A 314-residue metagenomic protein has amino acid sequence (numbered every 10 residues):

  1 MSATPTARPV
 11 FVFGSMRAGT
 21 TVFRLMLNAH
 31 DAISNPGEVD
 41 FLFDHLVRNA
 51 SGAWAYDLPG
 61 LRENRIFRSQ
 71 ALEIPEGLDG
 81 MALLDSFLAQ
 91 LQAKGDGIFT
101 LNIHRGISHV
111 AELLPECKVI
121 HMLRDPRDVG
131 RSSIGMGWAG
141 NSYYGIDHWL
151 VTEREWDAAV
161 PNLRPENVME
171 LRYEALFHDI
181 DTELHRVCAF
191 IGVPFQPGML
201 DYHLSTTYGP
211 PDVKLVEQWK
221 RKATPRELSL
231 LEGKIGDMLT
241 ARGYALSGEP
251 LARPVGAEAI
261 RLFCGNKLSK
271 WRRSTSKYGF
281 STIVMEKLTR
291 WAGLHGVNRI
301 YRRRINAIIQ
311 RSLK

Functional and structural regions predicted by a protein language model:
S2-A7: Phosphate-binding P-loop
G14-R24: Glycine-rich phosphate-binding P-loop
G19-T20, I33, D125, L171 (+2 more regions): Generic structural signal for small/hydrophobic residues in well-ordered secondary structure, especially within
A29-H109: PAPS-dependent sulfation machinery
R48, K94-G198: PAPS-dependent sulfotransferase catalytic domain
N162-A241, E249-L262: The conserved 3'-phosphoadenosine-5'-phosphosulfate
L251-K314: Membrane-proximal basic amphipathic "stem/tether" segments
